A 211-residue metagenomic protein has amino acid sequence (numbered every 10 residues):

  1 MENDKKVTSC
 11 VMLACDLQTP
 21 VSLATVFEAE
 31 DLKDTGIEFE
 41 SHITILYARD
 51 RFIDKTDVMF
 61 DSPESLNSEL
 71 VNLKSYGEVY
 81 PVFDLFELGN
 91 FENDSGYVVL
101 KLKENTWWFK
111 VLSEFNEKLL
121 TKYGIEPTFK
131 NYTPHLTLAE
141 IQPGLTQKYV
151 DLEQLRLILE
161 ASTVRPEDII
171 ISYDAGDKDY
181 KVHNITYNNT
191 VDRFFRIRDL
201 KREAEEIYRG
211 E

Functional and structural regions predicted by a protein language model:
M1-G210: Histidine-dependent nucleotide/RNA phosphoesterase domain, centered on the 2H-phosphoesterase fold with its duplicated
